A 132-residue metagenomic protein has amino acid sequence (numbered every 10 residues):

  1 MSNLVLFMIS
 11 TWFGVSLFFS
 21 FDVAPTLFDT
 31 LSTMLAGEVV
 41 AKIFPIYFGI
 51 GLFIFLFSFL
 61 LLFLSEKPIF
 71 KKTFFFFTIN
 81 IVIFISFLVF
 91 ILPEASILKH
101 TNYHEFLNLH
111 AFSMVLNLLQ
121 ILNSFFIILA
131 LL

Functional and structural regions predicted by a protein language model:
M1-L132: Polytopic transmembrane helical bundles with strong interfacial aromatic enrichment
